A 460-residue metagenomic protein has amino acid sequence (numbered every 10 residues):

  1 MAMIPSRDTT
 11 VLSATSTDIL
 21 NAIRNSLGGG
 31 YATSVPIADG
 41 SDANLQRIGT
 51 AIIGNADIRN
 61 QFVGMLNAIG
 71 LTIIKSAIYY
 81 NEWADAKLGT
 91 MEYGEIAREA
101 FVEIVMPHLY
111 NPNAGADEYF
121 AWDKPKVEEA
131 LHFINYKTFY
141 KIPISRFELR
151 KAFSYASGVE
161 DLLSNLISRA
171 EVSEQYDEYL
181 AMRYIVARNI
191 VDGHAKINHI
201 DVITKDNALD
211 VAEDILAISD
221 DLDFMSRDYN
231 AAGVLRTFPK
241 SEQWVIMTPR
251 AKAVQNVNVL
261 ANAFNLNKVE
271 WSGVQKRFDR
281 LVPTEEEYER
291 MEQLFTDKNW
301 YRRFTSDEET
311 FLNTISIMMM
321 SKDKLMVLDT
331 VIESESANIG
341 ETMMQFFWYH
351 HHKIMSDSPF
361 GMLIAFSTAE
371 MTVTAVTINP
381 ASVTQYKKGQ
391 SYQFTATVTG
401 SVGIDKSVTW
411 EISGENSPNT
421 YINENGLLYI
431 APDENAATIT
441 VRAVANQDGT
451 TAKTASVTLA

Functional and structural regions predicted by a protein language model:
A2-L66, Q275-M371: Extended, compositionally biased alpha-helical segments that mediate assembly or anchoring
D39, D210-V327: Extended oligomerization regions of viral-like shell subunits
R59-I142: Assembly/oligomerization interface modules of large self-assembling protein complexes
E128-N198, M344-W348: Long, contiguous amphipathic alpha-helices that act as assembly "spine/axial" helices in icosahedral shell and virion
T372-D405: Solvent-exposed, low-complexity, repeat-rich "mucin-like" stalks and linkers
V402, N446-T454: Short, exposed coil/turn segments at beta-strand boundaries within extracellular/luminal domains
G403-N416: Change to "...patches in solvent-exposed regions of secreted, membrane-anchored, or virion-exposed structural
S413-L428: Low-complexity "stalk/linker" and mucin-like segments enriched in Ser/Thr/Pro/Ala/Gly
